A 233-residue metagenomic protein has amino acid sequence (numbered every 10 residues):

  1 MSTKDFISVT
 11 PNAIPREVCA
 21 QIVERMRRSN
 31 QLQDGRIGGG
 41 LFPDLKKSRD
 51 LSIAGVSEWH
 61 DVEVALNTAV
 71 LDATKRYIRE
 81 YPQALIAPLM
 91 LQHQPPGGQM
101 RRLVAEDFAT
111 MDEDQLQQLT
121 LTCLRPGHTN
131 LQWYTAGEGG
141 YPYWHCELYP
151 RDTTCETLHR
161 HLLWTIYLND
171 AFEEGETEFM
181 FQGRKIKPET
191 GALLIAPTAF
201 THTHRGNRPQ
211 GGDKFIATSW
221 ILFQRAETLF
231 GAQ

Functional and structural regions predicted by a protein language model:
M1-L193, T201-Q233: Fe(II)/2-oxoglutarate oxygenase catalytic core
